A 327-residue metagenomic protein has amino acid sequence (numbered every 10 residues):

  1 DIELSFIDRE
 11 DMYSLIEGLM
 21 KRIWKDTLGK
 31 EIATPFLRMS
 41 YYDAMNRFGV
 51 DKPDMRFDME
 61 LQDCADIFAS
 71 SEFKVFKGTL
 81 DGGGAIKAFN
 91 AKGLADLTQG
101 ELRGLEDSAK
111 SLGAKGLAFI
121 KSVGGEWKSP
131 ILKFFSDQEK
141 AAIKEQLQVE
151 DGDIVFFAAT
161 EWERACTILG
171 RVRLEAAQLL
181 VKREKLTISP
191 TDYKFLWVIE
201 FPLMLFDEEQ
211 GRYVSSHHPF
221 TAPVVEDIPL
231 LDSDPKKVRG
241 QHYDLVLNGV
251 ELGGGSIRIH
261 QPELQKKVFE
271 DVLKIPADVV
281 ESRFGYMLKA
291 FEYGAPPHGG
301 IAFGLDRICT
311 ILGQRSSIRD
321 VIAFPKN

Functional and structural regions predicted by a protein language model:
D1-N327: Class II aminoacyl-tRNA synthetase catalytic cores and aaRS-like
